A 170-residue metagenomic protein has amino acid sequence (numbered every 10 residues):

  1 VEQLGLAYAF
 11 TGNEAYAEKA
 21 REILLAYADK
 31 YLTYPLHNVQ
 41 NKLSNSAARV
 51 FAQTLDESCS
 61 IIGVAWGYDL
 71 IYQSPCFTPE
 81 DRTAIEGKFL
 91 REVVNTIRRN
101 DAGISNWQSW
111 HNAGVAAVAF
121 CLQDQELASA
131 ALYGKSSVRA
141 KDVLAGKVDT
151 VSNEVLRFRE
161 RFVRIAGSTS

Functional and structural regions predicted by a protein language model:
V1-S170: Aromatic-lined, polymer-binding surfaces characteristic of secreted/periplasmic polysaccharide-degrading enzymes
